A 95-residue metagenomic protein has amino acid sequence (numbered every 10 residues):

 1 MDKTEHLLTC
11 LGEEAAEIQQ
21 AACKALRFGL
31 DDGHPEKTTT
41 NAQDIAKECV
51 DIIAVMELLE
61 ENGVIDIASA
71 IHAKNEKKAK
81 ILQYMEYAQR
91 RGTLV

Functional and structural regions predicted by a protein language model:
M1-V95: Flexible "arm" and connector segments at domain edges
